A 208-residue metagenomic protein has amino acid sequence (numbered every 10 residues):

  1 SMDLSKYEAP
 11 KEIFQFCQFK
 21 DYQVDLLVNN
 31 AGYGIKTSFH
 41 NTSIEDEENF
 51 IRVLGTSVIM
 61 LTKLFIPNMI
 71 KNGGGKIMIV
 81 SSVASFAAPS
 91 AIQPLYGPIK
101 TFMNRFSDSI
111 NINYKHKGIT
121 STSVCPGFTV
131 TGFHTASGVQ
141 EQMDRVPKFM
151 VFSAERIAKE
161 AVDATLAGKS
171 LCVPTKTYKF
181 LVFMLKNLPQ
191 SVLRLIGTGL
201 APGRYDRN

Functional and structural regions predicted by a protein language model:
S1-E12, I44: The beta1-alpha1 cofactor-binding region of Rossmann-like NAD(H)/NADP(H)-dependent oxidoreductases
N30-I35: Conserved NAD(P)H cofactor-binding loop of Rossmann-fold oxidoreductase domains
S38-H40, D46-I51: Substrate-binding pocket helix/loop in short-chain dehydrogenase/reductase
T62, I99: Active-site helix of classical SDR
S82: Residue(s) in the substrate-gating loop at a strand-loop-helix junction that position the organic substrate next
A87, S109-T120: Active-site-adjacent segment of SDR/Rossmann-fold oxidoreductases
S123, D144-L181: C-terminal helical subdomain
